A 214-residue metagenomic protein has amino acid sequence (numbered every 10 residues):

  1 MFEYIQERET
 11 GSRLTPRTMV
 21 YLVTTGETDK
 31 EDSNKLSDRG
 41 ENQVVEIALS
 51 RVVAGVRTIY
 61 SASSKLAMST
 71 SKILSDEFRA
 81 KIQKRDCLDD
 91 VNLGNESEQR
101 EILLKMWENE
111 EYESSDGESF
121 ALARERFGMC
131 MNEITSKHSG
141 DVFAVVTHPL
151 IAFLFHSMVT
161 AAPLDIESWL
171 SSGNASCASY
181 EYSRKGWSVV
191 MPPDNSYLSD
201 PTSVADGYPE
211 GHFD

Functional and structural regions predicted by a protein language model:
M1-R85: Active-site-proximal alpha-helix that buttresses catalytic centers in soluble enzyme cores
M1-T18, S50, A80-Q83, V91-E101 (+3 more regions): Acidic, low-complexity terminal tails and accessory targeting/binding regions of phosphate-metabolizing enzymes
V20, I134, D141-L150: Generic beta-sheet signal
E27-T28, S64, D89, L150 (+1 more regions): Short, glycine/serine-rich, charged loops/turns that create anion-binding and catalytic segments at active sites
D29-S33, N92-N95, S114: A short acidic, helix-capping loop that chelates divalent metal ions and anchors anionic groups
S61-A62, E125, V146-T147: Short beta-strand scaffold positions
I73, L154-M158: Active-site signature of alpha/beta-hydrolase-fold catalytic machinery across serine- and Asp/Cys-nucleophile hydrolases
L104-L122, F213-D214: Short glycine/proline- and acidic residue-enriched helix-loop micro-motifs that form flexible lids or anion-recognition
